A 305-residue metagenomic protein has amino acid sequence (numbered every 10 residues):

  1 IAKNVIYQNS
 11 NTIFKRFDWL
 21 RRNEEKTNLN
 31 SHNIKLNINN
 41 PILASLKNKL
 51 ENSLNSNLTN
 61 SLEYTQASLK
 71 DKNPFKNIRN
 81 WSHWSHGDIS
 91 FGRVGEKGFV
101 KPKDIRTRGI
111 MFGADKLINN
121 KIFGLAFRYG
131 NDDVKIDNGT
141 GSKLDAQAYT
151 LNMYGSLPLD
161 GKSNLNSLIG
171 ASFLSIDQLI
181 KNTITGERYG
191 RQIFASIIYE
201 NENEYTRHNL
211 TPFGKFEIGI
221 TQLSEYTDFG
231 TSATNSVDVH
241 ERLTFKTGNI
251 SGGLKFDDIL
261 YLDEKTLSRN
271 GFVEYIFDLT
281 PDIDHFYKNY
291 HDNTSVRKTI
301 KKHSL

Functional and structural regions predicted by a protein language model:
I1-E24, H32, N77-L305: Membrane translocator/pore-forming domains, dominated by Gram-negative outer-membrane beta-barrels
Q8, R22-W81: Outer-membrane beta-barrel biogenesis signature
